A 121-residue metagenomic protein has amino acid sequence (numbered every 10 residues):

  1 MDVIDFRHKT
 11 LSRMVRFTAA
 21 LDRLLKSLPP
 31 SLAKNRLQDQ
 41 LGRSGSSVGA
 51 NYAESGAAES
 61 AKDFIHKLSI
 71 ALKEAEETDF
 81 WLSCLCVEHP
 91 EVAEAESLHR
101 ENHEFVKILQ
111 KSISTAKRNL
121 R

Functional and structural regions predicted by a protein language model:
M1-R121: Amphipathic alpha-helical assembly/interaction segments
